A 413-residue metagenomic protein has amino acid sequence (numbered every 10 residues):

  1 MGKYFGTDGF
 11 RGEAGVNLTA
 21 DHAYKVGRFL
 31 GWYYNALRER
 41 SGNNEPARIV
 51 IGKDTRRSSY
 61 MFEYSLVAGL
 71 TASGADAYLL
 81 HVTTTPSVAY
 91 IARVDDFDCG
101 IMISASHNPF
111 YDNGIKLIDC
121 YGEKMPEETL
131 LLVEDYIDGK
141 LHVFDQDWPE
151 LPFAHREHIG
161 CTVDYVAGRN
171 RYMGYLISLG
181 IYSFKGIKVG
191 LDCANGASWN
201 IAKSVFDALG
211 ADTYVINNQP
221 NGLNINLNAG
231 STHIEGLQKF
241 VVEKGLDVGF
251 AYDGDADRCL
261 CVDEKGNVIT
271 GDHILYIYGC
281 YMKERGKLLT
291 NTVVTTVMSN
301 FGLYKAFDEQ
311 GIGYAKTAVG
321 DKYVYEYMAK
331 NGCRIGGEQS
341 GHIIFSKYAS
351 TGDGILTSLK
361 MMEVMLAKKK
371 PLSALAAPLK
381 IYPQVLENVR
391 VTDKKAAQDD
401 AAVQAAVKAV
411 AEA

Functional and structural regions predicted by a protein language model:
M1-A68, A72-S73, H158-G186: An N-terminal, well-structured beta->alpha segment
F5-G6, I51, A77-V82, M102-I103 (+8 more regions): General beta-strand structural signal in soluble alpha/beta enzymes
E13, N113-V242: Gly/Ser/Thr-enriched, mixed-charge loops and adjacent short helices that form phosphate/oxyanion-binding elements
A36, R40, R48-D112, S204-V262: N-terminal small/polar loop signature for handling phosphorylated ligands or for N-terminal nucleophile
R40-A47, V143-T162, G186, G249 (+3 more regions): Flexible, glycine/charged-enriched surface loops at secondary-structure junctions
Y111-D138, V262-Y278, Y348-M365: A short, gly/pro- and small-residue-rich
L131-M173, E264-G337, I343-F345: Proline/glycine-rich low-complexity loops and linkers
V248, L288-A413: Phosphate-binding and adjacent anionic-ligand microenvironments
